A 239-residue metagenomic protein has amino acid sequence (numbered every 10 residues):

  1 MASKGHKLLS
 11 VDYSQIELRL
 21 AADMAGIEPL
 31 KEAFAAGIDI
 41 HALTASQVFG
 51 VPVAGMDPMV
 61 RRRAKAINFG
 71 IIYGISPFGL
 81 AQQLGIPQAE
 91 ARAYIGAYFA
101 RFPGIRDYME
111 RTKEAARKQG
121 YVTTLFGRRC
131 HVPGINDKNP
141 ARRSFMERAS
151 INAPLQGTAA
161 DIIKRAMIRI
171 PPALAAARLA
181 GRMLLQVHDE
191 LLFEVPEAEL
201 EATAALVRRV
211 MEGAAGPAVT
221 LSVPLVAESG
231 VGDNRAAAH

Functional and structural regions predicted by a protein language model:
M1-H239: Conserved catalytic core of nucleotide polymerization and phosphodiester-bond processing enzymes
